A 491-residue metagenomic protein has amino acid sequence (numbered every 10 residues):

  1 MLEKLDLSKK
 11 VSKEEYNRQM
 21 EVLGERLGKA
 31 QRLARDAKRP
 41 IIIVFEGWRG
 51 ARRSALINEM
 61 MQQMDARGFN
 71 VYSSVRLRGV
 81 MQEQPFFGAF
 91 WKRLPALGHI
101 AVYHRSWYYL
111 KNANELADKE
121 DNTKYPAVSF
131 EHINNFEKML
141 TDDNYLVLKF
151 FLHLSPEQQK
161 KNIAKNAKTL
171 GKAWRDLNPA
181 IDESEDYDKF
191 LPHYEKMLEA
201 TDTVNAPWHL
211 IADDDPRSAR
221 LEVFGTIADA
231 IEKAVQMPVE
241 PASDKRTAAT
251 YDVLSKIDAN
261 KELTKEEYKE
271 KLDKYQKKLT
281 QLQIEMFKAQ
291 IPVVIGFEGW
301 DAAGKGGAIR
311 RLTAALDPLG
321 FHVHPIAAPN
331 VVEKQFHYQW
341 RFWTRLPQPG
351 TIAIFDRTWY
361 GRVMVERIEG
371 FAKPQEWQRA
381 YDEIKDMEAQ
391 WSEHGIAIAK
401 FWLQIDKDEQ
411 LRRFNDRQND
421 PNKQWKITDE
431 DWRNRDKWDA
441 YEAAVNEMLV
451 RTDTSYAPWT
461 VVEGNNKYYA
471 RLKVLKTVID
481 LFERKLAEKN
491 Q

Functional and structural regions predicted by a protein language model:
M1-Q491: Glycine-rich phosphate-binding loop of ATP-dependent small-molecule kinases
